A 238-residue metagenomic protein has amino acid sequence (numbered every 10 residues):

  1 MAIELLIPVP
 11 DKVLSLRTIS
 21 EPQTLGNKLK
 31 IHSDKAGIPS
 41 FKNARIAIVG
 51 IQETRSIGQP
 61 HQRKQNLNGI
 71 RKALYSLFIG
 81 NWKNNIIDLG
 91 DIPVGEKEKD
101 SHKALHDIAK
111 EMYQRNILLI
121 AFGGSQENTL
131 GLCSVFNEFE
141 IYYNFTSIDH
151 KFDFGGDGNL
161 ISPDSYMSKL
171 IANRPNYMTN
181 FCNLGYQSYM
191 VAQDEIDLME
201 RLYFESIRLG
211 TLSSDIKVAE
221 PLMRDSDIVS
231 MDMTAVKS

Functional and structural regions predicted by a protein language model:
A2-I48, R55-S238: Conserved alpha-helical scaffold segments that buttress catalytic/binding sites
